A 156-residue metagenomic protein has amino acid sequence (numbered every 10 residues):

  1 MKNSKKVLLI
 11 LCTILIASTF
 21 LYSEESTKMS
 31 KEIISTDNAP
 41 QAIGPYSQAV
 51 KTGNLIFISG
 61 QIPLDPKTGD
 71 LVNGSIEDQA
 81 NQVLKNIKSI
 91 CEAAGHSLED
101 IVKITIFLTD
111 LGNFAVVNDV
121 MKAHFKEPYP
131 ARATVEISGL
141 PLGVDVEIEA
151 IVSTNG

Functional and structural regions predicted by a protein language model:
M1-I10: Bacterial N-terminal signal peptides that target proteins for export
M1-K2, F20-L21, K28: Glycine-centered signal
I10-T19: Bacterial N-terminal signal peptides
E24-G156: Short, polar/acidic, helix-capping and beta-turn segments at strand->helix junctions that line the mouths
